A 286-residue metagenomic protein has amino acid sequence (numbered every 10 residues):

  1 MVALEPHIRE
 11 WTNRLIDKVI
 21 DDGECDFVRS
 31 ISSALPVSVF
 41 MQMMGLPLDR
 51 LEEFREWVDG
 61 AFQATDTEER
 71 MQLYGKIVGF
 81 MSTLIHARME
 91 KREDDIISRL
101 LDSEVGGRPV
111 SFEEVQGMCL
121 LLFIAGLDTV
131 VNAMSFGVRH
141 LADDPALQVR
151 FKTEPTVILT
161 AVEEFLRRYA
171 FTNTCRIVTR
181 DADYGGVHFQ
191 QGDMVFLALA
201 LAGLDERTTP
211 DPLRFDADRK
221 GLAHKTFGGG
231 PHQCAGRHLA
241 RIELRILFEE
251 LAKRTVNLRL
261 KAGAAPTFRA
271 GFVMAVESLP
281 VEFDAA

Functional and structural regions predicted by a protein language model:
M1-A286: Cytochrome P450
